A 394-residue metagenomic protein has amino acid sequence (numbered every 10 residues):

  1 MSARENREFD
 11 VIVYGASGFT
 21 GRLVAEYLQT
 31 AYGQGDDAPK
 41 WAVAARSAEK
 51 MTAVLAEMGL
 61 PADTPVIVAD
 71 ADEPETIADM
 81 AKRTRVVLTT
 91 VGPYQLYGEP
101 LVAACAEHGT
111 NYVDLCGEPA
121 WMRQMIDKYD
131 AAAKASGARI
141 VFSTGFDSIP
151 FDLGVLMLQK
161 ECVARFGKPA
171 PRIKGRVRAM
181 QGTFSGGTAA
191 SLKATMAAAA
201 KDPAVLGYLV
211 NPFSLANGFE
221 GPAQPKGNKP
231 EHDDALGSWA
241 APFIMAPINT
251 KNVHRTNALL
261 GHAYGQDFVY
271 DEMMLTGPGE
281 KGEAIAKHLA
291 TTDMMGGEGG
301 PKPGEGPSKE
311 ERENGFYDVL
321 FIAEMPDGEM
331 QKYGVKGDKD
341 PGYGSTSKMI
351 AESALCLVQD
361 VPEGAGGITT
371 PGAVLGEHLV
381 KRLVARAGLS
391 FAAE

Functional and structural regions predicted by a protein language model:
A3-R4, G21, A135, K160-E394: C-terminal catalytic/substrate-binding lobe primarily of soluble NAD(P)-dependent oxidoreductases
F9-Y32: N-terminal Rossmann NAD(P)H-binding glycine-rich loop of SDR-like oxidoreductase domains
A44-A48, D70-A71: N-terminal Rossmann-fold cofactor-binding loop
V54-P61: Short, conserved SAM-binding/catalytic segment of Class I S-adenosyl-L-methionine-dependent methyltransferases
V68-T84, T90-L96: Conserved Rossmann-fold cofactor-binding substructure of NAD(P)-dependent oxidoreductases
P93, A104-M122: ADP-ribose/adenylate-binding Rossmann-like module
N111-Y112, I140, F391: Hydrophobic beta-strand scaffold residues
C116-A138: Rossmann-fold NAD(P)-binding glycine/threonine-rich loop
